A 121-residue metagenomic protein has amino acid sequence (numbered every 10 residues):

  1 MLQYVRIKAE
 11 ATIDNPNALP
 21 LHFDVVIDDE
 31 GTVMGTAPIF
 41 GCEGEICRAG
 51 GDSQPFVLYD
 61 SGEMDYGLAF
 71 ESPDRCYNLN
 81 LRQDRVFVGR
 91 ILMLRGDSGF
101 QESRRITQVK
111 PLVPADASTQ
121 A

Functional and structural regions predicted by a protein language model:
M1, N15-N17, R48-G50, F56-L58 (+1 more regions): A generic structural signal for short, solvent-exposed coil/turn residues that cap or connect secondary-structure
M1-G35: N-terminal intrinsically disordered, low-complexity, charge/repeat-rich segments that act as generic
R6-K8, V57, R105: Ser/Thr- (and often Asn-) enriched beta-sheet segments in non-cytosolic proteins
I13, D24, D28-E30, L58 (+2 more regions): Intrinsically disordered, low-complexity regulatory segments in tyrosine-phosphorylation signaling proteins
I27-S53, A117-A121: Glycine- and charge-enriched low-complexity intrinsically disordered segments
I39-F87: Short, conserved turn/kink motifs that form compact alpha/beta structural patches or helix kinks used as
G67-Q120: Short, compact, well-ordered microdomains
